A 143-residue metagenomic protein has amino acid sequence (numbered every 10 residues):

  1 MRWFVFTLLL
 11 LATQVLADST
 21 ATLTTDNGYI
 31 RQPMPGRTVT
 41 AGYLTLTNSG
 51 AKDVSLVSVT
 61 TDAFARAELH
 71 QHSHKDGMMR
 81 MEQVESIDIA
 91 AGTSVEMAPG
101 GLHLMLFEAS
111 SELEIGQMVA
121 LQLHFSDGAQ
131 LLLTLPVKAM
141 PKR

Functional and structural regions predicted by a protein language model:
M1-F4: Positively charged n-region of N-terminal signal peptides that target proteins for export
A12-Q14: N-terminal signal peptide c-region/cleavage motif recognized by signal peptidases
D18-R143: Compact, glycine-rich, soluble single-domain proteins
